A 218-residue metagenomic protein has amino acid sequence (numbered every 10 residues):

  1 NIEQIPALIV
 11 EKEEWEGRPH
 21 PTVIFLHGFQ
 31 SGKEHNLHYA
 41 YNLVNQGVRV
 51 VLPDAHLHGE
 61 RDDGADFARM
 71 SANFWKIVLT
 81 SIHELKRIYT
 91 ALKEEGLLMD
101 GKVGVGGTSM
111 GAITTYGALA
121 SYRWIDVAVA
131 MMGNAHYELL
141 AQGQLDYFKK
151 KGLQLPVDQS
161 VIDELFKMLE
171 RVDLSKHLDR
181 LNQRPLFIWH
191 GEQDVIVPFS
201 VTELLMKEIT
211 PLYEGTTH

Functional and structural regions predicted by a protein language model:
N1-G17: N-terminal cap/lid segment of alpha/beta-hydrolase-fold proteins
R18-G28: Short beta-strand element of the alpha/beta-hydrolase
F29-Y41: The serine-hydrolase catalytic nucleophile loop
Y39, P198-I209: Short alpha-helix in the alpha/beta-hydrolase fold that links the catalytic acid
N42-D66: Conserved alpha/beta-hydrolase
S71-G96: Alpha/beta-hydrolase active-site loop
I88-Y147: Primarily recognizes the serine-hydrolase "nucleophile elbow" in alpha/beta-hydrolase and SGNH/GDSL folds
L139-P198: The feature captures the conserved acid-bearing segment of alpha/beta-hydrolase catalytic domains
